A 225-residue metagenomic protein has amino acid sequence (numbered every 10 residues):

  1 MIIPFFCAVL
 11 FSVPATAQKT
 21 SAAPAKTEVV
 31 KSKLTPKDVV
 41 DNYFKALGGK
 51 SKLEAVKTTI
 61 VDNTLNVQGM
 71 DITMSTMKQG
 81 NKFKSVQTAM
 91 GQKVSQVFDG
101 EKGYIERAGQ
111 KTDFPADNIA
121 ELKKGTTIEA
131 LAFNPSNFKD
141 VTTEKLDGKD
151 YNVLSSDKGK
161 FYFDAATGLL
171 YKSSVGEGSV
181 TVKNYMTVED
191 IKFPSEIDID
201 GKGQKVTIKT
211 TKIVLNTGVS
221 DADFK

Functional and structural regions predicted by a protein language model:
I2-S12: Bacterial N-terminal signal peptides
S21-D38, K45, D99-K160, A165-T167: Flexible, processing/modification-adjacent segments and terminal tails in exported/periplasmic/extracellular proteins
V30-S32, D38-G109: N-terminal mature ectodomain segment of secretory-pathway/periplasmic proteins
S51-K52, M74-K78, Q96, K139-K145 (+2 more regions): Short, exposed beta-strand/loop patches in secreted or surface proteins that constitute
I60-T64, V86, Y104, T143 (+3 more regions): Residue-level detector of beta-strand face positions
M70-M74, V94-Q96, T112, G159 (+2 more regions): Short beta-strand segments
D147-K225: Gly/Pro-enriched, hydrophobic low-complexity segments that function as extracytoplasmic propeptides/linkers
